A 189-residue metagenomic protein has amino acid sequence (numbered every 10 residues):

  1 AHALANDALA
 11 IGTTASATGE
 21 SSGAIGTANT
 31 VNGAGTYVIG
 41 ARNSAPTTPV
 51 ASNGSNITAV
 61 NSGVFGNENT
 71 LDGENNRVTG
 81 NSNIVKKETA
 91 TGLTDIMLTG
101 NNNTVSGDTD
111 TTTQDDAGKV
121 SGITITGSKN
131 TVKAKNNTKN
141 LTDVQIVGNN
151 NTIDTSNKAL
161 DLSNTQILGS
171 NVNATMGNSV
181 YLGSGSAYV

Functional and structural regions predicted by a protein language model:
A1-V189: Glycine- and small/polar-enriched repetitive beta-structure motifs of secreted/surface proteins
